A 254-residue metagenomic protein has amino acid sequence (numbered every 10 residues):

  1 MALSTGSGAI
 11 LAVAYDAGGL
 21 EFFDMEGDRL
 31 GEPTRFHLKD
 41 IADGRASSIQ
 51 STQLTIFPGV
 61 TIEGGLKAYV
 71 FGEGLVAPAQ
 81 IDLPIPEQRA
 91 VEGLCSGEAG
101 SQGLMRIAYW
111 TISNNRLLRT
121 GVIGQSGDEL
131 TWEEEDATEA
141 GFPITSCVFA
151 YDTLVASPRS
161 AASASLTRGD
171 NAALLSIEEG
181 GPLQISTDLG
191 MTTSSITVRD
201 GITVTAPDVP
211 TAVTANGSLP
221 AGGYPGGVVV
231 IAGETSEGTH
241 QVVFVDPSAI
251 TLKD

Functional and structural regions predicted by a protein language model:
M1-S7, I41-L54, Q88-R106, P143-N171 (+1 more regions): Structural signature of eukaryotic scaffold interfaces centered on beta-propeller domains
S4-L38, E178-E179: Beta-propeller domains
L11-A14, F57-V60, I107-T111, L154-S157 (+2 more regions): Conserved beta-strand element within WD40/beta-propeller blades
G18-F23, E63-F71, N114-G124, G180-S186 (+1 more regions): Structural motif
L30-D40, A77-E87, E129-A140, T193-T203 (+1 more regions): Beta-propeller fold detector
T153-R199: Loop/turn-rich, solvent-exposed surfaces of beta-rich toroidal or solenoidal domains
T192-P220: Conserved blade-ending motifs and adjacent loop-strand segments that build the rim/top face of beta-propeller domains
T211-D254: Blade-level signature of beta-propeller repeat domains, shared across WD40, Kelch, NHL, RCC1 and BNR/Asp-box propellers
